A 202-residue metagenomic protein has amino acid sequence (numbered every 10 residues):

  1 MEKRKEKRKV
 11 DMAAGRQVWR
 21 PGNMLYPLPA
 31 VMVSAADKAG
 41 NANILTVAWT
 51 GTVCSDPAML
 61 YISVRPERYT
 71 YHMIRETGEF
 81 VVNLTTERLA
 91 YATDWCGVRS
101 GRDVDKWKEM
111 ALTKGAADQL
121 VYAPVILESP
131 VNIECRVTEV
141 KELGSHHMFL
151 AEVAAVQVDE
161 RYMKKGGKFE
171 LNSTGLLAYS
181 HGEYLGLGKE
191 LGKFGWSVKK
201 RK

Functional and structural regions predicted by a protein language model:
M1-K202: Basic, polyanion-binding surface patches
